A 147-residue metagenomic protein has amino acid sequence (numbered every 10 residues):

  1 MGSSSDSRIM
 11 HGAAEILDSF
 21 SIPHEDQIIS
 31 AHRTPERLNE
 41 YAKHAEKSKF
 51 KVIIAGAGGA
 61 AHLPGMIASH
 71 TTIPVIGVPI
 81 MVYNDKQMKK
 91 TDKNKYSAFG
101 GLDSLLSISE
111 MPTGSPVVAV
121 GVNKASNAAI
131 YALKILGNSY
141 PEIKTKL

Functional and structural regions predicted by a protein language model:
M1-R33: Glycine-rich phosphate/diphosphate-binding loop of Rossmann-like nucleotide-binding domains
S4, I29-A31, G58-G59, I80-Y83 (+1 more regions): Short, ordered loop/turn segments at secondary-structure junctions
D6-H11, P35-L38, A57-M66, G101-L102 (+1 more regions): Short glycine/serine/threonine-rich phosphate/pyrophosphate-binding segments that cradle anionic phosphate groups
H11-A14, N39-A42, A68, L106-S109 (+1 more regions): Predominant activation on well-ordered alpha-helical scaffold segments within soluble catalytic domains
I16, F20, H44-S48, H70 (+3 more regions): Change "in soluble alpha/beta enzymes" to "in soluble alpha/beta proteins
E25-V52, G59-A60, K89-S107: Glycine-rich oxoanion-binding loops at beta->alpha junctions
Y41-Q87: Glycine-rich phosphate-binding loop
D85-T145: Short, glycine-/small-residue-rich phosphate/pyrophosphate-handling segment
